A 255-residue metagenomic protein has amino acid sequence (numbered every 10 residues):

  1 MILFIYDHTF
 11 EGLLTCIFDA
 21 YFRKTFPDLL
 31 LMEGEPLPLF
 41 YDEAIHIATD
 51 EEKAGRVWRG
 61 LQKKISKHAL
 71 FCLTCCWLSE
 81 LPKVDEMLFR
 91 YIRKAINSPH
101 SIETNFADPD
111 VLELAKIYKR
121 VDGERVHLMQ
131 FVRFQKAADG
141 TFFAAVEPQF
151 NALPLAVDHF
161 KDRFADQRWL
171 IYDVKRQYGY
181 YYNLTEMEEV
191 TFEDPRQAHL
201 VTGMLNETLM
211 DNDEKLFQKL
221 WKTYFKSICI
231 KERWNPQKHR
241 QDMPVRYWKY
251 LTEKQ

Functional and structural regions predicted by a protein language model:
M1-E51: N-terminal ordered "arm"
L3-E11, E43, I47, T104-A107 (+2 more regions): Short, charged/polar micro-motifs that form catalytic or ligand-binding hotspots
G12-R23, F89-N97, D158-D162, K219-K226: Short, hydrophobic/amphipathic alpha-helical patches that form generic packing surfaces within helical domains
L31-M129: Charged, alpha-helical interface segments at or near domain boundaries
A48-K53, M187-L200: Acidic, Ser/Thr-rich peripheral helices and adjacent loops at domain boundaries
F71-C76, N105, V174, R233-R240: Short coil/turn segments at secondary-structure boundaries
S101-P195: Internal, well-folded beta-alpha domain core
R168, Y180, R196-Q255: Long, compositionally biased intrinsically disordered terminal regions
